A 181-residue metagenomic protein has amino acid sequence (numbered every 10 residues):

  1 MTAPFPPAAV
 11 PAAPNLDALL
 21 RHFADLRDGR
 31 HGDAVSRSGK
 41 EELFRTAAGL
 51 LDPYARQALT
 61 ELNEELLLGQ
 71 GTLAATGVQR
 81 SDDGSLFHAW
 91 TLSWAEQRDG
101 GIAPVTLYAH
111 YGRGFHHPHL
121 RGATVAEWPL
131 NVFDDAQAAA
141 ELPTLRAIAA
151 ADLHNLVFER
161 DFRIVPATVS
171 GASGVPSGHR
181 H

Functional and structural regions predicted by a protein language model:
T2-G39, R180-H181: N-terminal, Lys/Arg- and Ser/Thr-rich interaction peptides
A3-P7, R21, F87-T144: Intrinsically disordered, low-complexity regulatory segments enriched in Ser/Thr/Pro and charged residues
V10-P14, S38, E42, T46 (+6 more regions): Alpha-helix boundary/N-cap detector
L16-R27, A47, L62, L145 (+2 more regions): Generic structural signal of hydrophobic/aromatic residues within well-ordered alpha-helices of folded domains
L26-L73: Contiguous, amphipathic alpha-helical segments that mediate oligomerization or scaffolding in large protein assemblies
L51, D82-E96, A172-H181: Short, charged low-complexity intrinsically disordered segments located at boundaries of structured domains
E65-F87: Long, charged, glycine-rich C-terminal linkers/tails
F115-H181: Ampiphathic alpha-helical segments that act as solvent-exposed interaction surfaces
